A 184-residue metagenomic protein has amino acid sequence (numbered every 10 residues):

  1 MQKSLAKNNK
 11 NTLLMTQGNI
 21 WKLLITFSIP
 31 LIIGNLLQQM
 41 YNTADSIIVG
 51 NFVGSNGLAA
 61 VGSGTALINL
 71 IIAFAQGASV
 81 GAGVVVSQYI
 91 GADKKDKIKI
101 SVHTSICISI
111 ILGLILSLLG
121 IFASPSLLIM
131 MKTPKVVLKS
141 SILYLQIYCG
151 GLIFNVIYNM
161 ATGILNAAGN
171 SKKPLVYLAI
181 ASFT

Functional and structural regions predicted by a protein language model:
M1-S28, V86-I153: Short alpha-helical transmembrane segments in multi-pass integral membrane proteins
Q17, W21-M40, A44, L67-F74 (+2 more regions): Residue-level signal for short hydrophobic patches within transmembrane helices of multi-pass membrane transporters
L31, N35, I47, V84 (+4 more regions): Transmembrane alpha-helix boundary and packing residues in multipass membrane permease domains and related
Q39-I48, S126-M130: Interfacial/capping segments of alpha-helical transmembrane domains
A44-S55, G91, N170: Membrane-interface helix-loop junction between the first two transmembrane segments
V49-N69, K135-S140: Interfacial/gating helices of multi-pass transporter permease domains
L58-L118, N155-P174: Small-residue-rich hydrophobic transmembrane alpha-helices
G120, K173-T184: Alpha-helical transmembrane segments of multi-pass membrane transporters and transport-associated inner-membrane enzymes
